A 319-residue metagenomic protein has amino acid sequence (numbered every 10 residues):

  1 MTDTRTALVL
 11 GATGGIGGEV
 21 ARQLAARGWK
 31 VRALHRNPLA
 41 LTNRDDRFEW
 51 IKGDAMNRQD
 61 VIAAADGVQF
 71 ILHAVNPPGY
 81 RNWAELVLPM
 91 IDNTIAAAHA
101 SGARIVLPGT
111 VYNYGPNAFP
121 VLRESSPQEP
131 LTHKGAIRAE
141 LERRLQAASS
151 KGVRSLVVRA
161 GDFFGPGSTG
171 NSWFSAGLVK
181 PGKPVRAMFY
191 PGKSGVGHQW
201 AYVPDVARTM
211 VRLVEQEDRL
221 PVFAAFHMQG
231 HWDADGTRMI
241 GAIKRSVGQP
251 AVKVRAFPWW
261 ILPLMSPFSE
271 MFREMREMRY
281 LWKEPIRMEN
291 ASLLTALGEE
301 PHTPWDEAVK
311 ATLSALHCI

Functional and structural regions predicted by a protein language model:
M1-T4, T209-M275, A296, T303-I319: Mid/C-terminal beta-alpha module of Rossmann-like enzyme folds, strongest in SDR-family dehydrogenases/epimerases
A7-R27: N-terminal Rossmann NAD(P)H-binding glycine-rich loop of SDR-like oxidoreductase domains
P38, I91-E140, L156: Conserved Rossmann-fold NAD(P)-dependent oxidoreductase catalytic core, especially the SDR/UDP-sugar
L39-S101: NAD(P)H-binding glycine-rich loop region in Rossmannoid oxidoreductase-like domains and their noncatalytic homologs
T110, R143-G167: Conserved beta-loop-beta element that borders a ligand/cofactor-binding pocket
G115-A118, L156-A176: Flexible, glycine-rich beta-alpha linker
G161-N171, G192-P204, G230: Glycine-rich "substrate-gating" loop/helix at the edge of Rossmann-like oxidoreductase active sites
V179-A201, R212, L220-P221: A conserved pocket-lining segment of Rossmann-fold NAD(P)-dependent short-chain dehydrogenase/reductase
